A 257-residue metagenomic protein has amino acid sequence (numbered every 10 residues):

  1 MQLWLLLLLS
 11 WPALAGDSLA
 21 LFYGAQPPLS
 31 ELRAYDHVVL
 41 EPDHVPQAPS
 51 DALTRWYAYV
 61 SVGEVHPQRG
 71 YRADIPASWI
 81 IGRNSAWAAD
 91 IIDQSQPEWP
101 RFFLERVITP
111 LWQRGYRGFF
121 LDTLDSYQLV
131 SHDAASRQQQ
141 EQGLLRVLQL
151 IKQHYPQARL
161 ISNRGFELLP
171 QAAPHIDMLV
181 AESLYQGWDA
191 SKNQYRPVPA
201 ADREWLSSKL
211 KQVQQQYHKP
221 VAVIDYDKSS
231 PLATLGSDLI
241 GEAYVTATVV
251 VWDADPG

Functional and structural regions predicted by a protein language model:
M1-L7: Sec-dependent signal peptide recognition, specifically the positively charged N-region followed immediately by
S10-P12: N-terminal signal peptide c-region/cleavage motif recognized by signal peptidases
L14-G257: Glycan-processing catalytic domains of CAZymes
